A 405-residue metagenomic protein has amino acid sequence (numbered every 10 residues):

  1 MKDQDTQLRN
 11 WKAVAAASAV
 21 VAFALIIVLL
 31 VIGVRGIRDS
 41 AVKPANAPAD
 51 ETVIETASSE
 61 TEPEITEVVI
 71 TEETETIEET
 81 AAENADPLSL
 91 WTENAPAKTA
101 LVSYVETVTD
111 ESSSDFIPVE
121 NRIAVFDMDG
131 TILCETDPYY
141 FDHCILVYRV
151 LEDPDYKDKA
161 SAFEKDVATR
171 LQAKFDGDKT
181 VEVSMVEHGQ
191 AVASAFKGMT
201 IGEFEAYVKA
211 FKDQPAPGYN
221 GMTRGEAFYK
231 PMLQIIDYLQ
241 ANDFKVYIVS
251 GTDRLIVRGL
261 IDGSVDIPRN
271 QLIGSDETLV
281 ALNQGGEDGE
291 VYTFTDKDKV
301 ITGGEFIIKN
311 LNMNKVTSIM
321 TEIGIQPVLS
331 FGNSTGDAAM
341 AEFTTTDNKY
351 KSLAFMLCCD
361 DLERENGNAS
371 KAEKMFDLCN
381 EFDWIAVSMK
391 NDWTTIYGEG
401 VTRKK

Functional and structural regions predicted by a protein language model:
Q4-W11, G36-P44: Long, compositionally biased, charged low-complexity segments
T6-F23: N-terminal Sec-pathway targeting helices
W11-A15, I37, E78-L88, G202-K405: C-terminal cap/substrate-recognition subdomain and adjoining C-terminal extension of metal-dependent phosphatase-like
V28-R38: Juxtamembrane cytosolic interface motif at the C-terminal end of transmembrane helices
D39-E83: N-terminal, intrinsically disordered, polar/charged segments of Gram-positive cell-envelope systems that serve as
E79-D288: Alpha-helical substrate-recognition element adjacent to the catalytic core
